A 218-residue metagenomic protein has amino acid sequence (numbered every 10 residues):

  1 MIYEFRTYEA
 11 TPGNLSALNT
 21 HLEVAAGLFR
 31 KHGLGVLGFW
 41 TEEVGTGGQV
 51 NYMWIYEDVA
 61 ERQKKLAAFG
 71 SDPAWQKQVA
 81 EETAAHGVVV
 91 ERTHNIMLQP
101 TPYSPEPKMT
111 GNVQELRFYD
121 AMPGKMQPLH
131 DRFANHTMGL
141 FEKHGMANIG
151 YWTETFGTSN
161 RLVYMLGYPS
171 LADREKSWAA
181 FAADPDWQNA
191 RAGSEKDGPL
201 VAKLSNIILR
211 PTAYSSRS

Functional and structural regions predicted by a protein language model:
M1-S218: Short S/T/G/P-rich N-terminal loop/turn motif that feeds into the first structured element of a domain
